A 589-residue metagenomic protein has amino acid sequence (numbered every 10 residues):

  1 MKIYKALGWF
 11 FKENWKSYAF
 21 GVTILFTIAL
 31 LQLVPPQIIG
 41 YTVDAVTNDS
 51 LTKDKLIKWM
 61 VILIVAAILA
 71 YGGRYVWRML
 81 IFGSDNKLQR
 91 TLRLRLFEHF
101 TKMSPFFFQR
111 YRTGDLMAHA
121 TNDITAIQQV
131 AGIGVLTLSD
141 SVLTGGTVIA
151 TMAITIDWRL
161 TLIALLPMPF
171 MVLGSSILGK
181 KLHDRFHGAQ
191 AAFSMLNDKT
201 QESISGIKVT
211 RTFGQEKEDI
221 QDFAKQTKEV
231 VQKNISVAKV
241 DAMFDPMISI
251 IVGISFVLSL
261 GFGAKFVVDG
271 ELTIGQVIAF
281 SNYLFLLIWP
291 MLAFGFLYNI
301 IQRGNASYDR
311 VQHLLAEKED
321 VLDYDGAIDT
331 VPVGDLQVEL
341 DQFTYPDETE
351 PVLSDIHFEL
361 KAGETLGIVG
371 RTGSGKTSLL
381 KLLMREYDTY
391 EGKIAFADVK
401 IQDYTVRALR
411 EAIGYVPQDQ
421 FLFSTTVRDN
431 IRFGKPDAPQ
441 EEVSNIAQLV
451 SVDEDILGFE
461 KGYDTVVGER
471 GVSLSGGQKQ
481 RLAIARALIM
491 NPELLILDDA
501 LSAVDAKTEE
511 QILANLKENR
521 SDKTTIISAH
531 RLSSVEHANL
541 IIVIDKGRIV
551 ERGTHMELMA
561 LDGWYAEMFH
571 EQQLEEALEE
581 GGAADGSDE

Functional and structural regions predicted by a protein language model:
M1-Q32, T47-W59, W77-I81, D85 (+9 more regions): Membrane-integrated ABC transporters
Y18-G73, I154-R159, I274: Transmembrane helix-loop-helix hairpins at lipid-water interfaces of multipass membrane proteins, especially the type-1
T27-L31, P35, I64, I68-L80 (+5 more regions): Hydrophobic alpha-helical membrane-associated segments
P36-G40, I62, L69, V135-G179 (+1 more regions): A hydrophobic transmembrane-helix motif
N86, L94-I124, D198-D222, L297 (+4 more regions): Short intracellular "coupling" helices and adjacent cytoplasmic loop segments at the cytosolic face of multi-pass
P105-F106, N122-A131, V135, S139 (+8 more regions): An intracellular "coupling" helix at the cytosolic face of ABC transporter transmembrane type-1 domains
A192, Q215, K239, L286-L314: Cytosolic ends of transmembrane helices, especially the final helix of ABC transmembrane type-1 domains
T330-E589: ABC-type nucleotide-binding domain
